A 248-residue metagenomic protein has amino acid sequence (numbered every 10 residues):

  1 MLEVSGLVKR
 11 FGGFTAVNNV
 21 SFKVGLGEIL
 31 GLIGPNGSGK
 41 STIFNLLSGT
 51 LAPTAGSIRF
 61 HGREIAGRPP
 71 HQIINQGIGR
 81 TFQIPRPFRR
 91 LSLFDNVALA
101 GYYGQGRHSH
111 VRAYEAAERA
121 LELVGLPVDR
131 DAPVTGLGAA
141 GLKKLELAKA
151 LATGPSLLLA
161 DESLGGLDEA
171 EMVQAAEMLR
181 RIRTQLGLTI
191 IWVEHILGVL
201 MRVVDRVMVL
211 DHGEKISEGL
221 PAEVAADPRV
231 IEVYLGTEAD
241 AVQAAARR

Functional and structural regions predicted by a protein language model:
M1-R248: Glycine-rich phosphate-binding loops of nucleotide-dependent enzymes
